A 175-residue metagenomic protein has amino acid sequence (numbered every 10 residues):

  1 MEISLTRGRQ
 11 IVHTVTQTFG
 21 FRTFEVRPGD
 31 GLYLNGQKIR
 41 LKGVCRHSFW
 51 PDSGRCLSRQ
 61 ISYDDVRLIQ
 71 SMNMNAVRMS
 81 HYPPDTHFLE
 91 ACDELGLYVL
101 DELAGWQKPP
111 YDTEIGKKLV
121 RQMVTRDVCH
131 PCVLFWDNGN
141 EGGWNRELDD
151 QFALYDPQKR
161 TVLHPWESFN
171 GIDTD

Functional and structural regions predicted by a protein language model:
E2-S71, E90: N-terminal carbohydrate-binding accessory modules
V66, A76-D175: Substrate-binding/catalytic cleft of secreted carbohydrate-active enzymes, primarily glycoside hydrolases
